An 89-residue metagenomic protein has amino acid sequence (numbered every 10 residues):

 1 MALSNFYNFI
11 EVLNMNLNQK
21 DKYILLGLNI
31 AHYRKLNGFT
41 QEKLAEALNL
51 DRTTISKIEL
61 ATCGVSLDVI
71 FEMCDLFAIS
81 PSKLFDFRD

Functional and structural regions predicted by a protein language model:
M1-H32, L36-N37, E42: N-terminal flexible/basic segments that precede or flank functional cores
N8-L13, K43, S56-L60, M73: Intrinsically disordered, low-complexity repeat segments enriched in small/polar residues
N14, K35, L50-R52, S82: Generic alpha-helical structural signal
K35, E46, D75: Alpha-helical residues within the helix-turn-helix
G38-K57: Short alpha-helical DNA-recognition segment
D68-K83: DNA major-groove recognition helix of helix-turn-helix/homeodomain DNA-binding modules
L84-D89: Short amphipathic recognition helices of helix-turn-helix/homeodomain-type DNA-binding modules
